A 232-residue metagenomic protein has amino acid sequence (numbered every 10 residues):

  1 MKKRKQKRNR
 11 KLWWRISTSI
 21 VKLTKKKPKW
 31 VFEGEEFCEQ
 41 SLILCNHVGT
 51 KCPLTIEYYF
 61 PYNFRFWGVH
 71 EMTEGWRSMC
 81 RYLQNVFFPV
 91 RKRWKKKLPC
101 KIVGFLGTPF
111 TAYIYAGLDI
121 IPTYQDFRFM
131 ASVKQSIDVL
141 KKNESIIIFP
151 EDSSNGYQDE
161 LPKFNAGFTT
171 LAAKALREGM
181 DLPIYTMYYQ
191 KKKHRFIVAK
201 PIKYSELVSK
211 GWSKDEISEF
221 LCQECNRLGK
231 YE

Functional and structural regions predicted by a protein language model:
M1-W13: Helix-enriched interaction subdomains in cytosolic or periplasmic regions, typified by TIR/SEFIR signaling/NADase cores
K2-R4, Q125-E232: Non-catalytic C-terminal accessory region of glycerolipid acyltransferases and related lyso-lipid remodeling enzymes
L12-Q40: A short, well-structured juxtamembrane/interface segment
K25-K26, D119-I120, K230: Short aromatic/hydrophobic-glycine micro-motifs
K27-F32, C52-P53, T108, V133-K134: A generic local structural motif
P28, F64-F66, P122, I146 (+1 more regions): Hydrophobic beta-strand scaffold residues
C38-Q125: Catalytic core of membrane glycerolipid acyltransferases/transacylases, capturing the structured, soluble-facing
